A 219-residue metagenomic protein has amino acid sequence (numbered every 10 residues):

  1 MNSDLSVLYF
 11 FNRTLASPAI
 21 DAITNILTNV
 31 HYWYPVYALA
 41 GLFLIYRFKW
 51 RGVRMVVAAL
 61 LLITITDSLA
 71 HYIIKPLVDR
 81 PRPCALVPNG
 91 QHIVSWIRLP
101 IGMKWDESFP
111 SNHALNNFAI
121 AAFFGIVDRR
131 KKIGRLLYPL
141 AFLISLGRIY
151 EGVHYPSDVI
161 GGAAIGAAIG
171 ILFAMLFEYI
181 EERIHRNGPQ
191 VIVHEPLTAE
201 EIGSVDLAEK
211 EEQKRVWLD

Functional and structural regions predicted by a protein language model:
M1-L39, A70-K104, E212-L218: N-terminal transmembrane-helix/juxtamembrane module of multi-pass inner/ER membrane proteins
R13-D21, Y46-M55, P100, K131 (+1 more regions): Juxtamembrane/transmembrane-helix boundary motifs in multi-pass membrane proteins
T24, R54-L62, I133-L136, S157 (+1 more regions): Alpha-helical transmembrane segments of integral membrane proteins
T28-R47, V57, H113: Hydrophobic alpha-helical transmembrane segments
A40, I65, L69-I74, I169-E181: Alpha-helical membrane-inserting segments
G41-A70: Interfacial segments of alpha-helical transmembrane regions
L60-R82, I160, G166: Membrane helix-loop-helix hairpins that form the core translocation module of multi-pass transporters
S95-D219: Membrane-embedded catalytic cores of phosphoryl/pyrophosphoryl-handling enzymes
